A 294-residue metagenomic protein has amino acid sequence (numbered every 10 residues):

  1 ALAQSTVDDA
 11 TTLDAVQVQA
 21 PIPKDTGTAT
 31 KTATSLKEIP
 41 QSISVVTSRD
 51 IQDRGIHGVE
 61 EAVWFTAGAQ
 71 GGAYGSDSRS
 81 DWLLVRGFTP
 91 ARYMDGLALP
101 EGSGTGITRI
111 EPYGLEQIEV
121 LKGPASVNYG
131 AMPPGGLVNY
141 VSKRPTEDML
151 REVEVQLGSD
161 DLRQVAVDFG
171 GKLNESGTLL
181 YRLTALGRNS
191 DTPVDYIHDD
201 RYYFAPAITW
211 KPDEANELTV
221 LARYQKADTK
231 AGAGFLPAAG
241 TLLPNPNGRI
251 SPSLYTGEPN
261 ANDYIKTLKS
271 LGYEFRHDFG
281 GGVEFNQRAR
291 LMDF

Functional and structural regions predicted by a protein language model:
A1-D9: Cleavable N-terminal targeting peptides that direct proteins into the secretory/outer-membrane pathway or into
L13-M149, V153: Acidic, small-polar-rich N-terminal luminal/periplasmic segments of exported/outer-membrane proteins
T28, L97-A98, G104, I110 (+8 more regions): Short leucine-rich amphipathic alpha-helices used at interfaces
V45, D53-H57, D160, D199 (+1 more regions): Soluble non-cytosolic domains of exported or imported proteins
L83-G87, V194-D195, A231-G232: Short secondary-structure transition/capping segments
E101, Y113-E116, V127-P206, P212-N216 (+1 more regions): Outer-membrane beta-barrel translocator/receptor signature
R188-T192, A205-D278, G282-E284, R288-F294: Acidic/polar loop-and-plug regions of large Gram-negative outer-membrane beta-barrel proteins
